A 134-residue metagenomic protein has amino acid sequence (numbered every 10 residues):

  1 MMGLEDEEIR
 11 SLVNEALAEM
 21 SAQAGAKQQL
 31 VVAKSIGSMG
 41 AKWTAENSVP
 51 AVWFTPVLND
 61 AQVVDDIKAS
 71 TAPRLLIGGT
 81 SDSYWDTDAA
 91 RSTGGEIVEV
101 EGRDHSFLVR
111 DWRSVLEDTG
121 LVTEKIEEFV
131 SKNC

Functional and structural regions predicted by a protein language model:
M1-Q28: Serine-hydrolase catalytic machinery in alpha/beta-hydrolase-like enzymes
E7, R103-D118: Catalytic histidine-centered segment of alpha/beta-hydrolase-like enzymes
L30-A41: Gly/Ala-rich beta-loop-alpha elbow adjacent to hydrolase catalytic centers
M39-T44, Q62: Hydrolases whose catalytic domains are alpha/beta-hydrolase-1, hotdog thioesterase, or metallo-beta-lactamase-like
T44-E46, D66-T71, R91-T93: Short, conserved loop/helix-junction motifs that constitute active-site signature segments in enzyme catalytic cores
E46-A61: A conserved short beta-strand
D60, T80-W85, H105-S106: Acidic catalytic loop of the alpha/beta-hydrolase fold
S70-T71, L75-G78, D82: Short beta-strand/loop motif that positions the catalytic acidic residue of the alpha/beta-hydrolase fold
